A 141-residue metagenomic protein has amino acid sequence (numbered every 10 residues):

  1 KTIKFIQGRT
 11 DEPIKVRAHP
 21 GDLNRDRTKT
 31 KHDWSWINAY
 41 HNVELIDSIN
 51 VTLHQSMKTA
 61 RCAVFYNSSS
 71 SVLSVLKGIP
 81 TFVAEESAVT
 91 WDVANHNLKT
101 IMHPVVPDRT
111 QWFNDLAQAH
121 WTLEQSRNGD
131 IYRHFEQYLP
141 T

Functional and structural regions predicted by a protein language model:
K1, H32-D33, T52, N97 (+1 more regions): Short, solvent-exposed coil/turn linker segments
I3-S48: Catalytic donor nucleotide-activated moiety binding site of glycosyltransferases and closely related
E12-I14, T81, A119: Hydrophobic anchor at the start of a short beta-strand that flanks the dinucleotide cofactor-binding loop
H32-W34, F82-V83, T100: Short, hinge-like loop/turn segments at secondary-structure boundaries
A39-N42, S70-V72, A88-W91, V105-R109: Glycine-rich loops and low-complexity Gly/Arg-rich segments that provide flexible linkers or classic glycine-based
Y40-L45, I79-P80, A94-M102: Active-site regions of enzymes building and remodeling cell-envelope glycoconjugates
I49-N95: A donor-sugar binding/catalytic signature common to diverse glycosyltransferases and related nucleotide-sugar
V93-T141: Leloir-type glycosyltransferase catalytic cores
